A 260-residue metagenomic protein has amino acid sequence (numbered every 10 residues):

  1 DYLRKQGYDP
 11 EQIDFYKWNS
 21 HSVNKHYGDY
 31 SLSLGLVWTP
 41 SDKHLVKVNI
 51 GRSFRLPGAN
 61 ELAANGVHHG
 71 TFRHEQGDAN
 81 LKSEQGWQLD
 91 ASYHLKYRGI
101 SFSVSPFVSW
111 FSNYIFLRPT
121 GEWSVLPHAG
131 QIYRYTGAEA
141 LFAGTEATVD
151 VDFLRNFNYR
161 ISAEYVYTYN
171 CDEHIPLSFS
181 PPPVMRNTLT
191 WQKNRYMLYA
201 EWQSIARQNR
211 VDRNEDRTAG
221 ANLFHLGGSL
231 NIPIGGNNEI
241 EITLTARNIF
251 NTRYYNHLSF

Functional and structural regions predicted by a protein language model:
D1, V37, G51-R55, H94-K96 (+5 more regions): Outer-membrane beta-barrel pore domains and translocons
Y2-P10, N60-N65, F72-H74, I115-E122 (+4 more regions): Outer-membrane beta-barrel translocator domains and adjoining extracellular loop/strand segments of Gram-negative
L3-S20, P233: Intrinsically disordered, low-complexity Ser/Thr- and acidic-rich flexible linkers and loops, especially at boundaries
I13-T39, H44, F54-W110, V125-T145 (+2 more regions): Outer-membrane beta-barrel signature, preferentially recognizing the C-terminal barrel domain of Gram-negative
S31-S33, T188, H225-N231, E241-T245: One-face residue pattern on beta-strands with alternating periodicity enriched for small/polar residues
K43, G99-S101, L154-N156, R195 (+1 more regions): Short loop/turn motifs that connect adjacent beta-strands in outer-membrane beta-barrel proteins
F54, W110-N113, L117, R207-R210 (+1 more regions): C-terminal beta-signal and adjacent terminal beta-strands/loops of Gram-negative outer-membrane beta-barrel proteins
S101-S103, F107-F111, I115, T120-R210: Gram-negative outer-membrane beta-barrel transporters
